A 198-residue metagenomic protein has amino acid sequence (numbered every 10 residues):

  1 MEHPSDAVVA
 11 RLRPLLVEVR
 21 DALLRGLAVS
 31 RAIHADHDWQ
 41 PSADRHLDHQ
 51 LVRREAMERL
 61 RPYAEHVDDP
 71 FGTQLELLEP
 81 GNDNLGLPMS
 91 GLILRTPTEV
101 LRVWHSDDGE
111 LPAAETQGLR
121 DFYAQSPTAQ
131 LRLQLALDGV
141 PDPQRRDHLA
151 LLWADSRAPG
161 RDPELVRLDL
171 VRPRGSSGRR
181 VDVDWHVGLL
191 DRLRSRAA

Functional and structural regions predicted by a protein language model:
M1-L51: Interdomain/boundary linker segments immediately adjacent to catalytic/signaling cores
H3, P88-L92, Q125: Exposed acidic/polar residues on beta-strands and adjacent loops within beta-sheet cores, strongest in beta-propeller
S5-V9, R13, G72, M89 (+2 more regions): Intrinsically disordered, low-complexity regions
A35-Q74: Acidic-basic catalytic patches of nuclease active cores, encompassing PD-(D/E)XK and other metal-cofactor nuclease
D38-P41, G86-P88, T98-W104, G178-V181: Localized chelating/binding microdomains that coordinate divalent metal ions or stabilize phosphate-bearing
E65-R102: A short acidic/basic microdomain associated with nuclease active sites
L94-P159, P163: A recognition module on extended beta-rich or small alphabeta surfaces enriched in W/G with H and D/E
L137-A198: Glycine-rich, aromatic-bearing surface loops/beta-hairpins
